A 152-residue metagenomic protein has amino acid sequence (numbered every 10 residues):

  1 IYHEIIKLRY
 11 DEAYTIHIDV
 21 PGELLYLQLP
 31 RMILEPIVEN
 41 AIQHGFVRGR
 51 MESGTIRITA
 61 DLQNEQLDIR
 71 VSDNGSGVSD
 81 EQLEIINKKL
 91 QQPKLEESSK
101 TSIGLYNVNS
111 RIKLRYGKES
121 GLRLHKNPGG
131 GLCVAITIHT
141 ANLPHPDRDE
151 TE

Functional and structural regions predicted by a protein language model:
I1-H125, L132-A135: Two-component histidine phosphotransfer core
L124-E152: C-terminal end segment of the histidine kinase catalytic
